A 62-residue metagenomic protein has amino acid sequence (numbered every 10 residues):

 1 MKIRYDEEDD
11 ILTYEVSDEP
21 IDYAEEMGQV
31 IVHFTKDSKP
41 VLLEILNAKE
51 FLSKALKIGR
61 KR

Functional and structural regions predicted by a protein language model:
M1-R62: Small, basic N-terminal interaction modules of short regulatory proteins
